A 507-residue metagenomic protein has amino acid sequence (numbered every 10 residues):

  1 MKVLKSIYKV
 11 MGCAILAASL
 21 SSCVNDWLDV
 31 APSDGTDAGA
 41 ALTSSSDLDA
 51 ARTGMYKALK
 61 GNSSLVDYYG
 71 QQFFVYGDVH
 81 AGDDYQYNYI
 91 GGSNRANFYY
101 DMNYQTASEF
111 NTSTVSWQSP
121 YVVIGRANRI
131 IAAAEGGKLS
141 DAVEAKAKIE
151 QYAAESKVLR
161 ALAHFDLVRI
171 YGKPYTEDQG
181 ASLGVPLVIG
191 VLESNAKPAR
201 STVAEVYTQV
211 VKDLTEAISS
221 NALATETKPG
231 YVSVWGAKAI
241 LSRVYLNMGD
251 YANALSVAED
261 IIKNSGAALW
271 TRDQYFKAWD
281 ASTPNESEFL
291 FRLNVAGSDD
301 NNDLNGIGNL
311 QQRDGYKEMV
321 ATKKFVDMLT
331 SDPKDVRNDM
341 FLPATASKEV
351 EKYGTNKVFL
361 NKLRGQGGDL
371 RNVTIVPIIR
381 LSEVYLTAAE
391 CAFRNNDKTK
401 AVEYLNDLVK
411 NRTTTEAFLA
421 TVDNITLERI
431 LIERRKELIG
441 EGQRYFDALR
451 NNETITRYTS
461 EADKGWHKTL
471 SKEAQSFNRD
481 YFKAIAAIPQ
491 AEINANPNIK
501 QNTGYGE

Functional and structural regions predicted by a protein language model:
M1-S21: Sec-dependent bacterial lipoprotein signal peptides
V3, S22-D78, K277-W279, Q311-Y316 (+4 more regions): Membrane-proximal, proline-rich intrinsically disordered regions
D34-L42, V66-N88, G172-A181, V185 (+2 more regions): Short, surface-exposed recognition loops and adjoining beta-strand edges that mediate ligand/DNA contacts, enriched
S45, A50-R52, K60-S63, E205 (+6 more regions): Extended ligand-binding clefts on enzyme/binding-domain cores
S93-Y171, S201, S219-L223, R371-V376 (+2 more regions): Conserved, well-structured interaction surfaces
